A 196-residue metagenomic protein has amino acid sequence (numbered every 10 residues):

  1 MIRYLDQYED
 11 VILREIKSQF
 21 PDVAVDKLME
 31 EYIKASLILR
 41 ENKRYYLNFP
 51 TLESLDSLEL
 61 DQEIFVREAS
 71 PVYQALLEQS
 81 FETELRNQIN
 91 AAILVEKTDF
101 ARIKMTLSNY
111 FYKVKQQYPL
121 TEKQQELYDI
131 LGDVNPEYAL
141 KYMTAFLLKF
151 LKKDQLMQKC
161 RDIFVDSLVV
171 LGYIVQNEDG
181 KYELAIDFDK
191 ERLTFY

Functional and structural regions predicted by a protein language model:
M1-E15, E68-Q158: Short amphipathic alpha-helical interface segments
M1-R3, E9, E15, V25-L37 (+1 more regions): N-terminal pre-domain segments used for targeting or regulation
I12-D22, N42-L60: A cross-kingdom feature marking solvent-exposed beta-strand/loop segments within repeated, beta-rich binding/scaffold
Q19-K34, D154-L171: Short amphipathic alpha-helical interaction segments
I33-R44, V169-G180: A short, conserved structural fragment
R44-P50, G180-D187: Minor-groove-contacting beta-hairpin "wing" of winged helix-turn-helix DNA-binding domains
T51-R86, F188-Y196: Short, amphipathic alpha-helical interaction segments positioned at domain boundaries
N135-A145, K159-C160, F164-D179, A185-R192: Long, low-complexity, intrinsically disordered terminal regions
